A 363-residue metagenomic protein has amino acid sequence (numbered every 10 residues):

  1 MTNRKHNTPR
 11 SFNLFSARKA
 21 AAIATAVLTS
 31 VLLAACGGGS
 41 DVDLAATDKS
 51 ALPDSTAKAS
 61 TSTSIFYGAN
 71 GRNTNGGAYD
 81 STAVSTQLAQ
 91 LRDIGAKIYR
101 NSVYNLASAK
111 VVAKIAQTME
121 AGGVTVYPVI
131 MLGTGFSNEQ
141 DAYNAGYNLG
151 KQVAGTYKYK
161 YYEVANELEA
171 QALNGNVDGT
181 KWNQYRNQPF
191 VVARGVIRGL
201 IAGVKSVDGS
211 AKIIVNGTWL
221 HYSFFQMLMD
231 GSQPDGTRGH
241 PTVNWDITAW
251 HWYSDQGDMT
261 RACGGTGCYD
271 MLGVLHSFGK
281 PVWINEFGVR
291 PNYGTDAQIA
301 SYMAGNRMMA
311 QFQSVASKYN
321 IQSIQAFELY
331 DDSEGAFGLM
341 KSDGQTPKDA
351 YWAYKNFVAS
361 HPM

Functional and structural regions predicted by a protein language model:
T2, R10, A26-T61: Bacterial Sec-dependent N-terminal signal peptides
A51-N105: Boundary/entry segment of secreted carbohydrate-active catalytic domains
R72-A83, Y99-V112, G133-N144, A170-Q171 (+4 more regions): Acidic-and-aromatic substrate-binding clefts and catalytic sites of carbohydrate-active enzymes
N75-L91, D141-V153, S223-R238, M303-F312: Short, acidic/polar
G77-S81, A172, N176-N187, G294 (+1 more regions): Aromatic-rich peripheral "rim/lid" segments of glycoside hydrolase catalytic domains that contact and position glycan
S85-Y157, Q184-N216, G264: Aromatic-lined substrate-binding rim segments of carbohydrate-active enzymes
V129, G133, Q188-A310, Y319 (+2 more regions): Noncatalytic carbohydrate-binding groove/subsite architecture in carbohydrate-active enzymes
L149-P189, I214-W219, Q322-Y330: Active-site groove signature of glycoside hydrolases
